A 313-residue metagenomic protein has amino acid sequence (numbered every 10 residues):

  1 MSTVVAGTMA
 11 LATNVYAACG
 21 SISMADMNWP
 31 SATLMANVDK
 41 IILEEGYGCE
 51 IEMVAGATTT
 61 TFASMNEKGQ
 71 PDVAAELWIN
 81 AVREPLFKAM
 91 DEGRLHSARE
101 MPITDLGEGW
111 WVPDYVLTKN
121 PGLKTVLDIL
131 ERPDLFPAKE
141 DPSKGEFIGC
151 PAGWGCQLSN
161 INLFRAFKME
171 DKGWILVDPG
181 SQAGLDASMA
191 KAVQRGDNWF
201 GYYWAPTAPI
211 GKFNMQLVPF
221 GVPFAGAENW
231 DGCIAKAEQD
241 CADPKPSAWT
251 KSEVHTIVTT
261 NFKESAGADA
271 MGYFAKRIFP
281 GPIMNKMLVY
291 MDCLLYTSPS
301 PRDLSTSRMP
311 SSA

Functional and structural regions predicted by a protein language model:
A18-S31, I51-V54, K144-I148, F274: Short, well-ordered beta-strand elements
P30-C49: Short, polar/charged alpha-helical segment
A57-Y115: N-terminal segment of the mature folded domain
A63-S64, P71-I79, I148-N229: Ligand-binding pocket segment of bilobal, Venus flytrap-like solute-binding proteins
L95-G149: A conserved helix-loop-strand patch within extracytoplasmic ligand-binding domains of the periplasmic binding
G107-K119, S252-A266, V289-Y290: A bilobed periplasmic-binding-protein/Venus flytrap-type ligand-binding module shared by bacterial periplasmic
F213-I278: C-terminal lobe and pocket-closing loops of periplasmic/extracytoplasmic Venus-flytrap solute-binding proteins
Y296-D303: Conserved small/polar residues in nucleotide/adenosyl-binding loops
